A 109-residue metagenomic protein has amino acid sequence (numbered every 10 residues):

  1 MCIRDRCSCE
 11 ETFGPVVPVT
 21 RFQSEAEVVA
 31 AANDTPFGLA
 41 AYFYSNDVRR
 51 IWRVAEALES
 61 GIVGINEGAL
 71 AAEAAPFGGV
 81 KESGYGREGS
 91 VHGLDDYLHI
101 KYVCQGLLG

Functional and structural regions predicted by a protein language model:
M1: Conserved redox-cofactor binding core of oxidoreductases
R4-G109: Conserved C-terminal structural/oligomerization subdomain of aldehyde/semialdehyde dehydrogenase
